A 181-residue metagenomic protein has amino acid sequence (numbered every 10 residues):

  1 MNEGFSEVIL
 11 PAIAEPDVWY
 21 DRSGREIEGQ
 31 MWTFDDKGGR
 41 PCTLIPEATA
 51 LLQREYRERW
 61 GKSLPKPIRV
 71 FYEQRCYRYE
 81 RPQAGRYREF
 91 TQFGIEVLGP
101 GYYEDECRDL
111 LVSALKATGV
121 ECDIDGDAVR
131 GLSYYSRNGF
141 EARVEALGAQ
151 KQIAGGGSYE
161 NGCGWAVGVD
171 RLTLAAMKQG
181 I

Functional and structural regions predicted by a protein language model:
M1-I181: TRNA-recognition modules of translation machinery and tRNA-sensing kinases, especially anticodon-binding
